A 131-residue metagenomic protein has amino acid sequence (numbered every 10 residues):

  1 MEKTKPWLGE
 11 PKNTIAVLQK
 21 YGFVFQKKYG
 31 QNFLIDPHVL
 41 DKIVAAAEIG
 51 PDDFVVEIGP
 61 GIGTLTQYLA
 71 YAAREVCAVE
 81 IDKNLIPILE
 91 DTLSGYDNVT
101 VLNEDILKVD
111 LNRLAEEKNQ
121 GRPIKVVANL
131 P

Functional and structural regions predicted by a protein language model:
M1-P131: Catalytic cores of RNA-modifying enzymes
